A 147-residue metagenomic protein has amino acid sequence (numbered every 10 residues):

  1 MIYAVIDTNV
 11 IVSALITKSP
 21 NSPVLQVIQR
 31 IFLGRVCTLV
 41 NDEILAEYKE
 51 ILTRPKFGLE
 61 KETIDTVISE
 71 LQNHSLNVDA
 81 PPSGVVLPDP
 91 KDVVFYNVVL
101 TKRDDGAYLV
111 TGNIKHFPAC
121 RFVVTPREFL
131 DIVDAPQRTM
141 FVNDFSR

Functional and structural regions predicted by a protein language model:
M1-Y3: Extreme N-terminal starter segment of soluble prokaryotic enzymes
V5-I6, K18, P23-T53: PIN/NYN-family metal-dependent endoribonuclease catalytic core
I6-T8, V40-N41, N113, T125: A secondary-structure boundary/capping signal
V10-I11, I44, K115-H116: Alpha-helix capping/helix-boundary segments
D42-L45, T63-L87: Acidic catalytic patch
V85-K91, I114-K115: Acidic, metal-coordinating catalytic cores used for nucleic-acid/nucleotide bond scission and strand-transfer chemistry
D89-Y108: Acidic, metal-associated active-site segment
D104-Y108, G112-R147: Acidic, PIN/NYN-like endoribonuclease modules and their adjacent C-terminal/linker elements
